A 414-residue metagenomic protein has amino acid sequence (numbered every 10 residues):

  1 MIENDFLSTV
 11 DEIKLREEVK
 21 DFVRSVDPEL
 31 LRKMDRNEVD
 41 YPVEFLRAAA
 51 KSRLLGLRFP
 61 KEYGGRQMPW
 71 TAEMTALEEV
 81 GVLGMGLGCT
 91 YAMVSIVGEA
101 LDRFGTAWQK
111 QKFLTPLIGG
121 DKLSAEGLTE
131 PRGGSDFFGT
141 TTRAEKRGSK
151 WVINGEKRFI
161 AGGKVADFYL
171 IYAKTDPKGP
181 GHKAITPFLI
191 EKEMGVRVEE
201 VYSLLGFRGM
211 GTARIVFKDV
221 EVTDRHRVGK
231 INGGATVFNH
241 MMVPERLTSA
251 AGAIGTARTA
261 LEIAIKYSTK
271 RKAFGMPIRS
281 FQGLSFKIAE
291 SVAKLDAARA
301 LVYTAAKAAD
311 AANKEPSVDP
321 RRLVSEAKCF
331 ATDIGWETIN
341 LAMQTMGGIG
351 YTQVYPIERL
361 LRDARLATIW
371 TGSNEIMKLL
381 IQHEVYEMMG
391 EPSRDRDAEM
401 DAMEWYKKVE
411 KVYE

Functional and structural regions predicted by a protein language model:
M1-L83, L87-G88, F104-Q109, P116-D121 (+4 more regions): Alpha-helical interface subdomain recognition
R53, A76-G81, A173, I190-G195 (+1 more regions): Short Ser/Thr-interspersed hydrophobic loop/turn segments at strand-loop and sheet-helix junctions that line or gate
G120-L128: A short, Trp-centered hydrophobic/proline-enriched beta-strand micro-motif
A125, T141-R143, K150, F168-Y172 (+3 more regions): Conserved hydrophobic/aromatic beta-strand scaffold that supports enzyme active sites
R132-S135, F159-G162, K178-G179, L204-G211: Short Gly/Pro-enriched turn/cap motifs at secondary-structure boundaries
G139, G195-T223: Flexible, small-/acidic-enriched active-site or ligand-binding loops
K150, N154-V198: A short core secondary-structure module
D219-V237: Long, acidic (Asp/Glu-rich), low-complexity accessory segments flanking structured domains
